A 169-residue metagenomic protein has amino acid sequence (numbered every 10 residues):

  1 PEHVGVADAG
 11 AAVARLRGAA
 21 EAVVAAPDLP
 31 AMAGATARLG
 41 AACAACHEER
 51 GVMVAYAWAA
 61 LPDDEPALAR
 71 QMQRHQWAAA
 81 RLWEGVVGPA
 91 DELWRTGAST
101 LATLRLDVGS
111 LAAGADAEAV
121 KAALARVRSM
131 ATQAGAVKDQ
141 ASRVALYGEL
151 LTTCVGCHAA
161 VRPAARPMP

Functional and structural regions predicted by a protein language model:
P1-P169: Sequence context surrounding c-type heme c attachment/ligation sites in exported
